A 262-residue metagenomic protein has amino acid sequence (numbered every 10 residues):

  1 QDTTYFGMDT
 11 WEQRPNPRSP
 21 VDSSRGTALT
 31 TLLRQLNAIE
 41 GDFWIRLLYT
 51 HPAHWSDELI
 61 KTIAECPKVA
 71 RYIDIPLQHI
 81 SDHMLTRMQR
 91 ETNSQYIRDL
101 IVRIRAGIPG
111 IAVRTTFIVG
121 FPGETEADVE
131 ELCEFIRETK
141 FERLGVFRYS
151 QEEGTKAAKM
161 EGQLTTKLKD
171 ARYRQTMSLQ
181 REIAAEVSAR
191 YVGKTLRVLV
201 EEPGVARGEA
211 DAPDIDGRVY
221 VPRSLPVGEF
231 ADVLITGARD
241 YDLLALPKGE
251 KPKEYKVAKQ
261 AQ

Functional and structural regions predicted by a protein language model:
Q1-E126, R137: Conserved SAM/AdoMet-binding glycine-rich loop
D2, P76-S81, R148-E153, E202 (+1 more regions): Short, small-residue-rich loop/turn micro-motifs
F43-L48, R71-I73, I111, E142-G145 (+4 more regions): Structural beta-strand/beta-sheet cores of well-ordered domains, especially the beta-sheet scaffolds that support
L47, I75, T116, I136 (+4 more regions): Conserved, mostly hydrophobic/aromatic
L59-I60, L132, V221: Short beta-alpha junctions and helix-cap segments that line functional grooves
G107, E131-D170: C-terminal, non-catalytic macromolecule-binding modules
K159-Q262: Terminal RNA-binding accessory module
